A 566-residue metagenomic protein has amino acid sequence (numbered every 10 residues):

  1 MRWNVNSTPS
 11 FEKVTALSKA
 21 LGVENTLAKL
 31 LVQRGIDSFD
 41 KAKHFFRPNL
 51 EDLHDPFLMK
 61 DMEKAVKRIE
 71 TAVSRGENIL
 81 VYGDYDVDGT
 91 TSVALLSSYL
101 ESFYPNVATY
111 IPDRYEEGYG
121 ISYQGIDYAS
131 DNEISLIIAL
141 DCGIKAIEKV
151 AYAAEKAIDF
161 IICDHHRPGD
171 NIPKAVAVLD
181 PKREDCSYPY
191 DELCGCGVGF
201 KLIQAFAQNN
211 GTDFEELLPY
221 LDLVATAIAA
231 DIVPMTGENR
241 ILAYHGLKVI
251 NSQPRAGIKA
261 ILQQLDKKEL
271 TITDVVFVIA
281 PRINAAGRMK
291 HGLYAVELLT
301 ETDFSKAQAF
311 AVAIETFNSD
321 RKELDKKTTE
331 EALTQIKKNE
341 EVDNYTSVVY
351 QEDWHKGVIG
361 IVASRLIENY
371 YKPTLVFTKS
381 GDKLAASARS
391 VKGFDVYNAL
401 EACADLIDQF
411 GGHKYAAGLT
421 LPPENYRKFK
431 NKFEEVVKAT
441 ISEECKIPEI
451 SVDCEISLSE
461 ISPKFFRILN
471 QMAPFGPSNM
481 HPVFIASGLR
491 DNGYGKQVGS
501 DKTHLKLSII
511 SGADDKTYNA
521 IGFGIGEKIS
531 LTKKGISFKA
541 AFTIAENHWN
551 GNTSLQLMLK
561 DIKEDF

Functional and structural regions predicted by a protein language model:
R2, N6-L136, K156-A157, A207-K428 (+2 more regions): Hydrophobic helix-and-loop "lid/oligomerization" segment in the mid-to-C-terminal part of catalytic domains
T71-R75, K306-F310, F317-Y350, A402-F566: Mid-to-C-terminal polyanion-binding domains and interfaces
D86, G143-K145, R167, R183-E184 (+14 more regions): Short, glycine-/Ser/Thr-/acidic-enriched flexible segments
L95, P173-T212, L217-A229: Short alpha-helices
N106-A108, D159, A177, N519: Conserved beta-strand segments of alpha/beta enzyme cores
E133, L140-L193: Histidine/acidic-residue-rich, glycine-tolerant segments that coordinate divalent metal ions
H165-H166, H355, H413, H504: Histidine-centered active-site/metal-ligand motif
G197, G360, S364, A540: Short alpha-helical basic/polar micro-motif
